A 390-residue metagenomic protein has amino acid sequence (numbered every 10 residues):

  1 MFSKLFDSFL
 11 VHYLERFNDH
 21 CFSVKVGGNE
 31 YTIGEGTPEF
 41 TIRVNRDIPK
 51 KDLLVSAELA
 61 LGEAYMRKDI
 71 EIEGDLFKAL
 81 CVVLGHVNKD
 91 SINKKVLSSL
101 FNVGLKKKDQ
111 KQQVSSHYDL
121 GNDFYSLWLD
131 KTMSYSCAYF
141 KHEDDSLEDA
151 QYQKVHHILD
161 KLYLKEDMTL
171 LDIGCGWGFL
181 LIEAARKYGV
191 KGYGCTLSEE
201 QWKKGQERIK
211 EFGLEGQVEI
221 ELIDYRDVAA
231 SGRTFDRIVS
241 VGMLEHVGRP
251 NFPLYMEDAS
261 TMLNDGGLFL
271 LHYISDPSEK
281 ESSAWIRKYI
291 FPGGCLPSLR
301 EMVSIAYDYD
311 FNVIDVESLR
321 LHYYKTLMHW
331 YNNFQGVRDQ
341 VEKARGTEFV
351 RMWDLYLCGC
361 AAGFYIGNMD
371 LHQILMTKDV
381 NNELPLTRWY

Functional and structural regions predicted by a protein language model:
M1-Q151, H157: Feature captures hydrophobic
E166-G174: Conserved class I S-adenosyl-L-methionine
W177-Y188: Conserved SAM-binding loop of SAM-dependent methyltransferases across substrates and taxa, primarily the Class I
F212-D227: Conserved SAM-binding strand-loop segment of SAM-dependent methyltransferases
R226-I238: A short acidic, Gly/Pro-enriched loop at the edge of an enzyme's catalytic core that lines a small-molecule cofactor
P253-D265: A short glycine-rich, Lys/Arg-flanked "PGG" loop and its adjoining helix->strand segment in the class I
G266-I274: Conserved beta-strand signature within the Rossmann-like core of class I S-adenosyl-L-methionine
I274-L384, R388-Y390: Substrate-binding/catalytic lobe of Class I Rossmann-like enzymes that use SAM or dcSAM, i.e., the mid-to-C-terminal
